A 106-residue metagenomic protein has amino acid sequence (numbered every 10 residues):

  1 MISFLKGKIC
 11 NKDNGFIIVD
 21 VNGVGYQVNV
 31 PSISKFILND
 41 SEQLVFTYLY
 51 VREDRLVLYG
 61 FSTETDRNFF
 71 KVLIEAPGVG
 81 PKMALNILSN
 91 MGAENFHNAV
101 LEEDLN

Functional and structural regions predicted by a protein language model:
I2-K6, C10-N106: Long, highly charged, low-complexity intrinsically disordered interaction regions that mediate electrostatic DNA/RNA
